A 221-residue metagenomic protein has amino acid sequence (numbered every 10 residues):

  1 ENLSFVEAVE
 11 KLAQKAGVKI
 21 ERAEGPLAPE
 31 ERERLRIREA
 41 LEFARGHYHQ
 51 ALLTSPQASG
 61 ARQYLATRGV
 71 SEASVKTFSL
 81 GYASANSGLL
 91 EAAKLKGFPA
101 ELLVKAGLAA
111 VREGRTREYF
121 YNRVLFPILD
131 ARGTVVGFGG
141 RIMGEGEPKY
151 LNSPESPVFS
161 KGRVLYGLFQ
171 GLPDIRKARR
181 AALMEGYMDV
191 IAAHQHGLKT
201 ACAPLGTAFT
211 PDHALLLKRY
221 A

Functional and structural regions predicted by a protein language model:
E1-K105, R115, R123, S153: Non-catalytic accessory segments of DNA primases and related replication-initiation nucleases
I20-A23, G69-E72, G146-L151, Q195-L198 (+1 more regions): Short acidic (Asp/Glu) and glycine-rich catalytic loops that position anionic groups and cofactors
S59, Q63, Y121, L125 (+2 more regions): Short, acidic loop-beta-alpha module within alpha/beta folds
K94, L129-D130: Core beta-strand residues in small-molecule sensory/regulatory alpha/beta domains
M143-F159: A short, polar/charged loop-to-alpha-helix boundary motif
